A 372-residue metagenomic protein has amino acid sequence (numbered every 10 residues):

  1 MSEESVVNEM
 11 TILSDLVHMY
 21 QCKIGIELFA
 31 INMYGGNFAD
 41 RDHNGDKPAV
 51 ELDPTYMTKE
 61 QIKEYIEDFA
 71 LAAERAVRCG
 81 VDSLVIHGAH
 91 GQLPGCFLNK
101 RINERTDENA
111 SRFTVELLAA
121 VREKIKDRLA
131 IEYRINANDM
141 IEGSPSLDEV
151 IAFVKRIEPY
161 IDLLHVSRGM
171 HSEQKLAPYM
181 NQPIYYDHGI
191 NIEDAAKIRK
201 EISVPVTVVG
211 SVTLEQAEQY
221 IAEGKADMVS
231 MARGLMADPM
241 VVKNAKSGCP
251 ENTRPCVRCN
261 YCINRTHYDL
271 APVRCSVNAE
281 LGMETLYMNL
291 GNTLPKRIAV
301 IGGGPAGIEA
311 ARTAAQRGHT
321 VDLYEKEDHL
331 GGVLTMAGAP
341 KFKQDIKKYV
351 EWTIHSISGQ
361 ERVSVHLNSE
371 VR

Functional and structural regions predicted by a protein language model:
M1-I301, P305, E309-V321, H329: Flavin-dependent oxidoreductase catalytic cores
V257-H267, S358, R362-R372: FAD-binding core/adjacent interface of flavoenzyme oxidoreductases
A299-G359, V363, L367: Beta1-alpha1 glycine-rich phosphate/pyrophosphate-binding loop at the start of Rossmann-like nucleotide-binding domains
